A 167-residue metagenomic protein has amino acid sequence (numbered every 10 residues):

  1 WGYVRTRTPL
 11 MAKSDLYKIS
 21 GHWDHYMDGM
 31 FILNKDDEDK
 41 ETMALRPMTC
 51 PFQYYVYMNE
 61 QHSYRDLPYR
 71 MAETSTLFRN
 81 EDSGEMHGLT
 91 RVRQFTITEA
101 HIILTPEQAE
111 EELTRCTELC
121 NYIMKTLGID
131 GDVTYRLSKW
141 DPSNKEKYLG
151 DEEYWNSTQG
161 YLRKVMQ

Functional and structural regions predicted by a protein language model:
W1-Q167: TRNA-recognition modules of translation machinery and tRNA-sensing kinases, especially anticodon-binding
